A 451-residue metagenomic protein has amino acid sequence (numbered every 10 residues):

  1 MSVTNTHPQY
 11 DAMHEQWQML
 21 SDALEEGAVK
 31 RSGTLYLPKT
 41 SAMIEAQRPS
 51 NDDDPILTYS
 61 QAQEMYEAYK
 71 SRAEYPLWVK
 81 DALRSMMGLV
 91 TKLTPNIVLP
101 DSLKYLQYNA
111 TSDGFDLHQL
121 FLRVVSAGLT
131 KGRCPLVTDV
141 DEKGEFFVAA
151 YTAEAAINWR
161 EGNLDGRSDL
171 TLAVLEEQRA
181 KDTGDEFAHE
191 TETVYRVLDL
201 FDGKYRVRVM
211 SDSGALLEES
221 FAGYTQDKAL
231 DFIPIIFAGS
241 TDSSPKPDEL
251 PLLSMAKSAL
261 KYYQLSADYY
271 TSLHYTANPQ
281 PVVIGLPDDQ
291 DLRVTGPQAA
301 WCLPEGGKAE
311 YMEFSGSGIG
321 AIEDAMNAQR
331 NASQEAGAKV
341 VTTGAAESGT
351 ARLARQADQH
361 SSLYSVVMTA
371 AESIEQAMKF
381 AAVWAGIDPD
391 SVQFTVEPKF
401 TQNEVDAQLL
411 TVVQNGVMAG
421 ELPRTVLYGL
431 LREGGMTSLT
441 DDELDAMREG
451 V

Functional and structural regions predicted by a protein language model:
M1-F147: Extended, helix-rich architectural segments
G114-K131, P135-V148, A155-N158, E323 (+5 more regions): C-terminal charged interaction modules
V124-G128, S258, I322-A325, Q329 (+1 more regions): Amphipathic alpha-helix face/heptad-repeat signature
L129-T241: Extended, regular secondary-structure scaffolds
V137, A150, V174-E176, C302 (+2 more regions): Residues in well-ordered beta-strands of folded domains
E219-G349: Extended, charged amphipathic alpha-helical segments
P287, A328-V451: C-terminal helix-loop subdomains that flank or include functional centers
